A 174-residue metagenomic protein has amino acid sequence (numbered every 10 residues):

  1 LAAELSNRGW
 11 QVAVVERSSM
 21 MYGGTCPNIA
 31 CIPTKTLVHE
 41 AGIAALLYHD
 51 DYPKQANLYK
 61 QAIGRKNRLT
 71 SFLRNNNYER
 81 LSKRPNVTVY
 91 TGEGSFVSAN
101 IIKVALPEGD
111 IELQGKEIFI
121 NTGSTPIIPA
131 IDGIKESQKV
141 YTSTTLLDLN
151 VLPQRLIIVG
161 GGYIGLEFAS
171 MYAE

Functional and structural regions predicted by a protein language model:
L1-A2, A169: Short helix immediately C-terminal to the catalytic nucleophile in hydrolase catalytic domains
E4-W10, E16-L152: Glycine-rich flavin
N150-E174: Rossmann-like NAD(P)H-binding beta-loop-alpha module
